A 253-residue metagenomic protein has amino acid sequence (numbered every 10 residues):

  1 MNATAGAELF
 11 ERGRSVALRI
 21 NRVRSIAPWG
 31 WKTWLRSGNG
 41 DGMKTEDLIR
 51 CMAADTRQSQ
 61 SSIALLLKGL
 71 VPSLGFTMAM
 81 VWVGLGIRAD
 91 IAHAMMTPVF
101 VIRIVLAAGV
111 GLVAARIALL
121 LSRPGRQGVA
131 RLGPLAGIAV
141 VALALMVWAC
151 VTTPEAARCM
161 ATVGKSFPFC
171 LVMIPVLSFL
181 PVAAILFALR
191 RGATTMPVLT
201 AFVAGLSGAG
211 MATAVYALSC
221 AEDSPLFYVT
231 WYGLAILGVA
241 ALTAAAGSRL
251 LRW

Functional and structural regions predicted by a protein language model:
W34-L67: N-terminal juxtamembrane cytosolic/stromal segments of multi-pass membrane proteins
L65-T162: Selected alpha-helical membrane-embedding segments in polytopic membrane proteins
M80-G84, A114-A118, S122, A184-A188 (+3 more regions): Alpha-helical membrane-inserting segments
A94-F100, R158-L171, T200, P225-L234: Non-cytosolic membrane-interface motifs at loop->transmembrane helix junctions
L106-R116, P175-A184, I236-G247: Hydrophobic cores of alpha-helical transmembrane segments in multi-pass inner/ER membrane proteins, independent
A144-L199: Membrane-proximal helix-loop-helix units in multi-pass membrane proteins
L145-T153, M211-E222: Hydrophobic alpha-helical transmembrane segments in multi-pass integral membrane proteins
L177-S178, T200-Y216: Hydrophobic alpha-helical membrane segments
